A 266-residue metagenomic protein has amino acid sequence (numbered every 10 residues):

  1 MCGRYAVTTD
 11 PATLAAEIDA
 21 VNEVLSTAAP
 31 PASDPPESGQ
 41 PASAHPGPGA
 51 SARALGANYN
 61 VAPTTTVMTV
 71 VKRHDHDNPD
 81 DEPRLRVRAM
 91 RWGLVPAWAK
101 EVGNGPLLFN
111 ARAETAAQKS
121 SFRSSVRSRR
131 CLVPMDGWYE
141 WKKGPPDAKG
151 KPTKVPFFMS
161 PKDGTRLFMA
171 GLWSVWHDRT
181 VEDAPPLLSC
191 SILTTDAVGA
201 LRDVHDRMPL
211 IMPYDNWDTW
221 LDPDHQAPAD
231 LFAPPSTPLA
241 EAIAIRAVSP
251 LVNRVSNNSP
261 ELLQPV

Functional and structural regions predicted by a protein language model:
M1-V266: Short linear sequence motif anchored by a di-proline
